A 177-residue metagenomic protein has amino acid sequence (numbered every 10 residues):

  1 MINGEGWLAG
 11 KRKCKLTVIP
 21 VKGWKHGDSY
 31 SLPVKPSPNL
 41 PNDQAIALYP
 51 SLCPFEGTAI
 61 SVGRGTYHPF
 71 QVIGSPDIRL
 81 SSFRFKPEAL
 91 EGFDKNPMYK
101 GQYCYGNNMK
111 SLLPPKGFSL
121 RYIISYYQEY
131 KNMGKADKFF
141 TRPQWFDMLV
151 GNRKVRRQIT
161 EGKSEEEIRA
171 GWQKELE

Functional and structural regions predicted by a protein language model:
M1-N3: Internal gly/pro-rich beta-alpha loop/helix module that stabilizes soluble enzyme cofactors or their anionic handles
K11-T17, V21-K100: Glycine-rich, aromatic-lined ligand/substrate-binding cores of catalytic and carbohydrate-binding domains
H68-Q173: Conserved functional hotspot residues or short segments at active or partner-binding sites across diverse domains
